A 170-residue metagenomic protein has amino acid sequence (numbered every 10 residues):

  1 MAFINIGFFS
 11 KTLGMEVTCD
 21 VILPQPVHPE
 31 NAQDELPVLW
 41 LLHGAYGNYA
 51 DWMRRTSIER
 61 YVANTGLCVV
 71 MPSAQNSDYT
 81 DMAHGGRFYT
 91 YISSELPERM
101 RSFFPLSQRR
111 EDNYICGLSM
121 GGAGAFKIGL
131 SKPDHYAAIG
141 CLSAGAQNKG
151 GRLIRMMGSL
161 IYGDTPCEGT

Functional and structural regions predicted by a protein language model:
M1-T170: Non-catalytic cap/lid and distal C-terminal segments of serine-dependent acyl enzymes
